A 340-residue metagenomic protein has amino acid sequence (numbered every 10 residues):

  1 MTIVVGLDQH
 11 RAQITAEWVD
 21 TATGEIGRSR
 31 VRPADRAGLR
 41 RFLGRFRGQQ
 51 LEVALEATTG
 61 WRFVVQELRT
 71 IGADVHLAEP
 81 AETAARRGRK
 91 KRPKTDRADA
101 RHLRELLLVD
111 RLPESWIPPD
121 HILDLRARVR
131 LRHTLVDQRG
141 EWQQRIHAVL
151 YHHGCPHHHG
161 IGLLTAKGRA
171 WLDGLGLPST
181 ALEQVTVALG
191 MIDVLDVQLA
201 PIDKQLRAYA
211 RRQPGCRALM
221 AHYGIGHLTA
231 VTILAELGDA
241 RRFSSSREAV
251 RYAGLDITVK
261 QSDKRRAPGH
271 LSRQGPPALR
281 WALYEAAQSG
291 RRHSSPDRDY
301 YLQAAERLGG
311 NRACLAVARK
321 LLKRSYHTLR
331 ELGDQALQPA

Functional and structural regions predicted by a protein language model:
M1-A340: A detector of single, family-specific signature residues that are central to catalytic or substrate-handling motifs
